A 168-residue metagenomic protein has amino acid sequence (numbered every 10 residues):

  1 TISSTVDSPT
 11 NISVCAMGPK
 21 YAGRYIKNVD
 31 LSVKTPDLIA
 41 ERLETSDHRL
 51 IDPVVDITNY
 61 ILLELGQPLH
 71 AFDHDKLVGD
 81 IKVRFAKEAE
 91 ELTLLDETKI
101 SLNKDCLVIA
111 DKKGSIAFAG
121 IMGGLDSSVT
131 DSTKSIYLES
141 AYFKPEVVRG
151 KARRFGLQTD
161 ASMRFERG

Functional and structural regions predicted by a protein language model:
T1-G168: RNA/tRNA-interacting regions in translation and RNA-turnover enzymes
